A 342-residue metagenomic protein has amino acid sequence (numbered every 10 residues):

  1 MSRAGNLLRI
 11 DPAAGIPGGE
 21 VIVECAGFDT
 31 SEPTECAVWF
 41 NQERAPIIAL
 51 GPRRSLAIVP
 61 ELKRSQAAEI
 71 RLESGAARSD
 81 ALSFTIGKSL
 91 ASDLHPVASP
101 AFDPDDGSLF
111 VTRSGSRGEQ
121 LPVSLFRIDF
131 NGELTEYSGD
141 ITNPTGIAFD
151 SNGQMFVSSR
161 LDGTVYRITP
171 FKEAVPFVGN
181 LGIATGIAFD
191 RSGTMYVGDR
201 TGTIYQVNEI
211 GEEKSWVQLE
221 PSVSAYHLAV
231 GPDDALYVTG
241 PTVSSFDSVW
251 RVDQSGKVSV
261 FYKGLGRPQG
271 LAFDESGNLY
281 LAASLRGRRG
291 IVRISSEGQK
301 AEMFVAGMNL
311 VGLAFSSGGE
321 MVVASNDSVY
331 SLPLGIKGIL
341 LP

Functional and structural regions predicted by a protein language model:
M1-P96, F102-L109, L121-P122: Ser/Thr/Pro-rich low-complexity tracts
T30, K63, G115-E119, D162-G163 (+4 more regions): Short glycine/acidic-enriched loop and turn motifs that connect beta-strands
N41-Q42, S74-A76, G132, F171-K172 (+1 more regions): Residue-level detection of beta-strand-connecting loop/turn positions
I70, V123-L125, L134, V165 (+5 more regions): Hydrophobic beta-strand positions in blades of beta-propellers and related beta-sheet-rich domains
T85-S92, G132-S138, K172-V178, E212-Q218 (+2 more regions): A short beta-strand motif characteristic of beta-propeller blades
S92-G107, R113-S114, L121-V123, D140-Q154 (+5 more regions): Beta-rich, blade/repeat-based domains predominating in secreted/periplasmic proteins but also intracellular
I128-E133, I168-E173, V207-E212, V252-K257 (+2 more regions): Short loop/turn segments that connect beta-strands within beta-propeller blades
D129, D150, R160, T169 (+5 more regions): Structural signature of WD-repeat beta-propellers
